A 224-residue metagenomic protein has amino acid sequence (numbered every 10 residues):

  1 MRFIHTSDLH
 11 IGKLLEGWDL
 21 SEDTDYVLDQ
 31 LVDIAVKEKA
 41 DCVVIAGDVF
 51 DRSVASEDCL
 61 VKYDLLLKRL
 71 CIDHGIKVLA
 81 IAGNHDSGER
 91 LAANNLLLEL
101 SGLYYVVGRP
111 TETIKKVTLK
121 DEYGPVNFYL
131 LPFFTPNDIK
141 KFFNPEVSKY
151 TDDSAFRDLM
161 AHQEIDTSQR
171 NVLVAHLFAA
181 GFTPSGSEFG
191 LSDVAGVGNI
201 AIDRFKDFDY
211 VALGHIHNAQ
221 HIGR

Functional and structural regions predicted by a protein language model:
M1-I45, V49-R224: Extended recognition/assembly regions associated with phosphoester-bond processing machinery
